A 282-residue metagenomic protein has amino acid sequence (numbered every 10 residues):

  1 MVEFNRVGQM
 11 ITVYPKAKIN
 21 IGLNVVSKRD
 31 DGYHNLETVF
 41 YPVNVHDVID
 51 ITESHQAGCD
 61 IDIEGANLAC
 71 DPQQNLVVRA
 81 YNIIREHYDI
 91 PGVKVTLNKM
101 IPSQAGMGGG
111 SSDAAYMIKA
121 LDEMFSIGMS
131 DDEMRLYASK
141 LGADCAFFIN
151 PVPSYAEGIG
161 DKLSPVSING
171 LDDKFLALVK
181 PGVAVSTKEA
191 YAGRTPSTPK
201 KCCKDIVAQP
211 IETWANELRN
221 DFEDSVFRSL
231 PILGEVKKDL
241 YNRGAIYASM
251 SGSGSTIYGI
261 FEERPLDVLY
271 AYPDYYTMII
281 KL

Functional and structural regions predicted by a protein language model:
V2-A105, E123-D132, I168-L171, K180-V183: ATP-binding N-lobe of GHMP and related small-molecule kinases
I21, I49-I51, V77, G110 (+4 more regions): Residue-level signal for inorganic ion chemistry
N24, H34, V77, G108-S112 (+4 more regions): Gly/Ser/Thr-rich beta-alpha loop segments that engage phosphate groups in nucleotides
P42, S139-K140, A146-I149, V166-D172 (+1 more regions): Solvent-exposed alpha-helices and their adjacent loops that cap or buttress functional pockets in soluble metabolic
C59, N150, S154-Y247, I260-Y275 (+1 more regions): Conserved, helical-rich catalytic subdomain that frames metal- and/or nucleotide-binding sites in enzyme alpha/beta
T96-F125, A143, I246-Y258: Glycine/serine-rich anion-binding loops at beta->alpha junctions that coordinate negatively charged ligand groups
A114, I118-Y155: Contiguous, small/hydrophobic- and glycine-enriched helical/loop subdomains that border and often "cap" functional
